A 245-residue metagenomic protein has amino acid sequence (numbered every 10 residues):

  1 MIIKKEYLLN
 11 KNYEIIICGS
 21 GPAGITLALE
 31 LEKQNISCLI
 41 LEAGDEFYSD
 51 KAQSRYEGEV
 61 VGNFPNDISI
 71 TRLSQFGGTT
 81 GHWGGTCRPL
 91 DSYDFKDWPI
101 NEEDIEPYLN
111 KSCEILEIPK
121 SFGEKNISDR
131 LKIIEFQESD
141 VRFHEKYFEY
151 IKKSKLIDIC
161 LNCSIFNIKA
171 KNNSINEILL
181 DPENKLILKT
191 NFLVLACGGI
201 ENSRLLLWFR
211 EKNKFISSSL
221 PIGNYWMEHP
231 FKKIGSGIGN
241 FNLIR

Functional and structural regions predicted by a protein language model:
M1-I15, K33-Q34: Extreme N-terminal leader/targeting segments of oxidoreductases
G24-I25: N-terminal Rossmann-fold NAD(P) dinucleotide-binding loop
E32-Q53: Glycine-rich FAD pyrophosphate-binding loop
D50-A52, G85, R204-F209: Short, solvent-exposed loop/turn and secondary-structure capping segments
Q53, E57-F122: Redox-cofactor-proximal catalytic regions of oxidoreductases
N101-E177: Conserved redox-cofactor binding core of oxidoreductases
N184, L188-R245: Glycine-rich loop(s) and the adjacent beta-strand/alpha-helix scaffold that form part
